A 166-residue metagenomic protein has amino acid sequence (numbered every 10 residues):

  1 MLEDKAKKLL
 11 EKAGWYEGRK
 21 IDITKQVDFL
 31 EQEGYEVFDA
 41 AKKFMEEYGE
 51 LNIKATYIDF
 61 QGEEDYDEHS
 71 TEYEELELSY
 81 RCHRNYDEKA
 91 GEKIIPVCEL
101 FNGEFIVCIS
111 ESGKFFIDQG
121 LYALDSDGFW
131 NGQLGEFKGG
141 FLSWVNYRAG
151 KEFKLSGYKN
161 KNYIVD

Functional and structural regions predicted by a protein language model:
M1-F105, G157-D166: A surface-exposed partner-binding patch
I109-G113: Short acidic-glycine loop/turn motifs at beta-strand connectors
K114-A123: Short, hydrophobic/proline-enriched secondary-structure or compact coil segments at domain edges
Y122-K154: Compact, glycine/acidic-enriched structural inserts
